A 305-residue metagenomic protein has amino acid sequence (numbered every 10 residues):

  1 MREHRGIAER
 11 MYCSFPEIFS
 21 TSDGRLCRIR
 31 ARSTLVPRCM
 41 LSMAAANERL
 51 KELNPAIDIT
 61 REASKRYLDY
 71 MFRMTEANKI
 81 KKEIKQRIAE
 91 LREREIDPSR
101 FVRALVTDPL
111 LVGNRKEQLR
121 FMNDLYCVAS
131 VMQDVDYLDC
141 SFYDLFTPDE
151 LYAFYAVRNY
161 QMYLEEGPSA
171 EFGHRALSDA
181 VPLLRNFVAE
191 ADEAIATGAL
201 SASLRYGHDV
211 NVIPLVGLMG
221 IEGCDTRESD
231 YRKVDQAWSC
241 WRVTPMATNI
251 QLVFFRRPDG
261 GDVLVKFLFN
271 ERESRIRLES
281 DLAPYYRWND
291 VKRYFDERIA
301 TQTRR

Functional and structural regions predicted by a protein language model:
R2-R30, T34-S203, G207-R305: Signature for phosphate-centric chemistry
